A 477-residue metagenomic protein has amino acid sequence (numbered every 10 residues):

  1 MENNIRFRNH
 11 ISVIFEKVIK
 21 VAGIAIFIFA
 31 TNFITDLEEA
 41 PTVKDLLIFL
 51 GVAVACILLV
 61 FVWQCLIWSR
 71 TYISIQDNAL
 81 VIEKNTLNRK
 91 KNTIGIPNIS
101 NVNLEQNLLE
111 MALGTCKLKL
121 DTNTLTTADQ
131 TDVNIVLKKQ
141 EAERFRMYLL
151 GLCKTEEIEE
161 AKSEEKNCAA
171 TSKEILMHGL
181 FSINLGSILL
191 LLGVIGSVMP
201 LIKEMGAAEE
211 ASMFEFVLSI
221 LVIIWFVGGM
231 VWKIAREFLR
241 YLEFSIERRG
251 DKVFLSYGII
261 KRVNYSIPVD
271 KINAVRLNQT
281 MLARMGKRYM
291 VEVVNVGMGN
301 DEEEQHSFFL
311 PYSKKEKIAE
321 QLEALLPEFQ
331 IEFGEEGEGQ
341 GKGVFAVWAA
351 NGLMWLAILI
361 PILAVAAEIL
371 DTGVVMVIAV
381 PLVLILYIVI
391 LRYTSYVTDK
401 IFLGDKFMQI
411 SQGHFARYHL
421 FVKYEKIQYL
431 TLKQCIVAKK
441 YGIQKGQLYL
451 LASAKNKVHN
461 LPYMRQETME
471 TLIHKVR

Functional and structural regions predicted by a protein language model:
M1-R477: N-terminal basic, Ser/Thr-rich segments that initiate or prime the first beta/alpha elements at protein or domain
